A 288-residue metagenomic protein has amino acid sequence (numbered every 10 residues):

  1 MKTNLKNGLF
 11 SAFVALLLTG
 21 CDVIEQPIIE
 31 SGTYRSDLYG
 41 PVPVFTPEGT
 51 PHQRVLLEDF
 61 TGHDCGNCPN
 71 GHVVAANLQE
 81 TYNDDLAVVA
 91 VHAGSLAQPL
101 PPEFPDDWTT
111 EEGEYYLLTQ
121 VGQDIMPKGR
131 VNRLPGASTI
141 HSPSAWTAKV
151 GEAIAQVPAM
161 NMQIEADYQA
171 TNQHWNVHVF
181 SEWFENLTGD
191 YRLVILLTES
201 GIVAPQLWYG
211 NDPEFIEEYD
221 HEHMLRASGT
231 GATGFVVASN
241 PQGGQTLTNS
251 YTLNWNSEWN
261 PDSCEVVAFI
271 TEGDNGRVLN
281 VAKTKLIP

Functional and structural regions predicted by a protein language model:
K2-G8, A15-H52, P288: Bacterial Sec-dependent N-terminal signal peptides
L16, D22-I24, E80, A87-V89 (+1 more regions): Domain-level signature for proteins that mediate thiol-based redox and metal-cofactor handling
E30-Y39, P43, N70, T110 (+2 more regions): Membrane engagement elements in two modes
R35-S36, T81-L86, A148: Short cysteine/histidine-rich metal-coordination sites, predominantly Zn2+-binding motifs
V42-V44, V74-Q79, T147-A153: Intrinsically disordered, low-complexity boundary segments flanking structured domains
T46-G94: Local sequence-structure signature of Cys/Sec-based thiol-disulfide redox active-site neighborhoods
A90-P288: Short, conserved sequence motifs used for protein processing/export or organelle targeting and for catalysis
